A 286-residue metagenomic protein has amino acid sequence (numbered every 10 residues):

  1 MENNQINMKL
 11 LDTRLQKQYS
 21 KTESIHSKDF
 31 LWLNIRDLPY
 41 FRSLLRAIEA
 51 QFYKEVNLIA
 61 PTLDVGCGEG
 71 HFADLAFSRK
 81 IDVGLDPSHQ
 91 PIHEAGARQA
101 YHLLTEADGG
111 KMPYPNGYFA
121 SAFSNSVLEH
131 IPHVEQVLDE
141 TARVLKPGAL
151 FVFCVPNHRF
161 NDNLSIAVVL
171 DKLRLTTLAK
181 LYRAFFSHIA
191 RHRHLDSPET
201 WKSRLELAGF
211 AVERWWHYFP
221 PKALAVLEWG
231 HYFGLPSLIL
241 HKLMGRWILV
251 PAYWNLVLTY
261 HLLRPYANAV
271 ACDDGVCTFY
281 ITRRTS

Functional and structural regions predicted by a protein language model:
M1-K111, P115, S121-F123, L138 (+1 more regions): Conserved N-terminal segment of class I S-adenosyl-L-methionine
G68-F72, S88-P91, L128, H158-F160 (+1 more regions): Short, solvent-exposed loop/turn segments at secondary-structure junctions
D108-G110, V127, I189-H192: Residues marking the start of alpha-helices
F123-P132: A short SAM/SAH-binding and catalytic strip from SAM-dependent methyltransferases
I131-P132, L145-P147: Helix-to-beta-strand junctions that scaffold the AdoMet/dcAdoMet cofactor pocket in Class I SAM-dependent enzymes
E135-E140, L150-Y280: S-adenosyl-L-methionine-dependent methyltransferase catalytic module, highlighting the catalytic core
T282-T285: Active-site beta-strand termini and strand-to-loop segments that position acidic
